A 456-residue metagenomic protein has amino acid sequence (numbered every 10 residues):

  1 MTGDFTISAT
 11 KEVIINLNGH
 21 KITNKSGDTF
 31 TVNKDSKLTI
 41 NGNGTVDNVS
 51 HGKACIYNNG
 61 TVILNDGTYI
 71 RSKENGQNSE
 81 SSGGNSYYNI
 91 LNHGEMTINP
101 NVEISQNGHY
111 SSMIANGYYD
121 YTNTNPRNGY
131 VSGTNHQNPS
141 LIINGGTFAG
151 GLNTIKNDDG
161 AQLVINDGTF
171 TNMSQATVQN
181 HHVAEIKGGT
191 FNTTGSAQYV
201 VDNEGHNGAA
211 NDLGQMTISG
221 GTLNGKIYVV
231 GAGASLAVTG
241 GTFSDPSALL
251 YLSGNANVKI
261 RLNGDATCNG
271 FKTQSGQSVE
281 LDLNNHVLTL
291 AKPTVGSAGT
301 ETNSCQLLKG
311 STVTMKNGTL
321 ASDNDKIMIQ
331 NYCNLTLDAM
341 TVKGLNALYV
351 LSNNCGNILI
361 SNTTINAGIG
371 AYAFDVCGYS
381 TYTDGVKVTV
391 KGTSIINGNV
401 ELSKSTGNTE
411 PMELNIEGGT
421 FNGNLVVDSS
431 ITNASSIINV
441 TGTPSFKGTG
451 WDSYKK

Functional and structural regions predicted by a protein language model:
T2-I14, I22-N41, D47-I63, S82-M96 (+12 more regions): Extracellular beta-strand-rich solenoid/capping regions of secreted or surface-exposed proteins that bind or remodel
T2-T6, S244-G270: Acidic Gly/Asp/Thr-rich repetitive segments characteristic of extracellular carbohydrate-active and adhesion proteins
I15, G117-Y118, L213, A232 (+6 more regions): Intrinsically disordered, low-complexity repeat and linker tracts
G19-S26, N41-G52, N65-S86, M96-A115 (+14 more regions): Beta-strand-rich solenoid/repeat architectures in extracellular/passenger domains of polysaccharide-targeting enzymes
G160, H181, D212-L213, G233-S235 (+2 more regions): Short, solvent-exposed linear patches
Y228: Flexible, glycine/charged-enriched surface loops at secondary-structure junctions
I260-L262, L281, L414, I438-V440: Extracellular beta-strand repeat scaffolds in secreted/surface proteins
